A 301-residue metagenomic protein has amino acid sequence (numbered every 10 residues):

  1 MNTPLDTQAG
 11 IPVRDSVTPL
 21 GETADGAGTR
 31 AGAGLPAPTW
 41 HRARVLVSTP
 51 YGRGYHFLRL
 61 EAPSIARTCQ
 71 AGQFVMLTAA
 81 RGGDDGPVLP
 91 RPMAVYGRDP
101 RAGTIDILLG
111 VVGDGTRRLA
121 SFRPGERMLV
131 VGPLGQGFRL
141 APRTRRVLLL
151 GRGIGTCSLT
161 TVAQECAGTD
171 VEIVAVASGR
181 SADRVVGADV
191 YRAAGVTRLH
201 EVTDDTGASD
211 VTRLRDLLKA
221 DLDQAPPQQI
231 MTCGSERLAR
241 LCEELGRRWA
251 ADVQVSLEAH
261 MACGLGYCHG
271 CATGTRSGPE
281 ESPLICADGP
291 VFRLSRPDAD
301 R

Functional and structural regions predicted by a protein language model:
T3-G34, T206: Intrinsically disordered, low-complexity terminal tails and inter-domain linkers enriched for S/T/G/P/D/E
G28-P124: Ferredoxin-reductase
D114-A262: FNR/FR-type flavoprotein reductase catalytic core
S158, E236, A259-P290: Local cysteine-cluster metal-coordination motifs and their immediate loop/turn environment, predominantly Fe-S cluster
T212-K219, Y267-A272, D300: Short, surface-exposed amphipathic charged segments that create phosphate/polyanion-binding patches used for binding
I285-R301: Short microdomains enriched in Cys/His and/or Lys/Arg
